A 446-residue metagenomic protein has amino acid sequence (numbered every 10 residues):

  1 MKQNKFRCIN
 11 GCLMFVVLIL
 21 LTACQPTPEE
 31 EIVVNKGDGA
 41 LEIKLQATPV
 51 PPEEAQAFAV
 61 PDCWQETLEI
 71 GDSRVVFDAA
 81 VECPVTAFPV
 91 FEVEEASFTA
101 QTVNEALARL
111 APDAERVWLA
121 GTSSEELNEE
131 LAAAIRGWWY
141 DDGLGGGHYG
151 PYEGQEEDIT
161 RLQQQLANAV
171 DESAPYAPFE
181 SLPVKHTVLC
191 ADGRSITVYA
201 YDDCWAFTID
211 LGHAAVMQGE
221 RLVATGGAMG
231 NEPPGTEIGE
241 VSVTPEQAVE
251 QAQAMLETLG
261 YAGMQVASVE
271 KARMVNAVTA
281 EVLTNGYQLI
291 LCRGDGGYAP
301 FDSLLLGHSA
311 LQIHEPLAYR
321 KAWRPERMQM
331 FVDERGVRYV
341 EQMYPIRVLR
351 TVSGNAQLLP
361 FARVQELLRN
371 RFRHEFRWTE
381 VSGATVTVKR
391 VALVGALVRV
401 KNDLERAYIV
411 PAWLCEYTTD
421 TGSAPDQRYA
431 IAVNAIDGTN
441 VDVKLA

Functional and structural regions predicted by a protein language model:
M1-F6: N-terminal secretory signal peptides that target proteins for export/translocation
R7-P28: Sec-dependent N-terminal signal peptides of Gram-positive bacterial secreted proteins and lipoproteins
C24-R320: Preferential activation on post-signal-peptide N-terminal prodomains/segments of secreted or lumenal proteins
E29-L41, G395-A446: Activation/maturation switch segments at domain boundaries
W205-S242, W323-L358, R428-A446: A short, surface-exposed interaction/processing loop segment used at functional sites
A248-A424: Segments that shape or occlude catalytic/ligand-binding pockets
